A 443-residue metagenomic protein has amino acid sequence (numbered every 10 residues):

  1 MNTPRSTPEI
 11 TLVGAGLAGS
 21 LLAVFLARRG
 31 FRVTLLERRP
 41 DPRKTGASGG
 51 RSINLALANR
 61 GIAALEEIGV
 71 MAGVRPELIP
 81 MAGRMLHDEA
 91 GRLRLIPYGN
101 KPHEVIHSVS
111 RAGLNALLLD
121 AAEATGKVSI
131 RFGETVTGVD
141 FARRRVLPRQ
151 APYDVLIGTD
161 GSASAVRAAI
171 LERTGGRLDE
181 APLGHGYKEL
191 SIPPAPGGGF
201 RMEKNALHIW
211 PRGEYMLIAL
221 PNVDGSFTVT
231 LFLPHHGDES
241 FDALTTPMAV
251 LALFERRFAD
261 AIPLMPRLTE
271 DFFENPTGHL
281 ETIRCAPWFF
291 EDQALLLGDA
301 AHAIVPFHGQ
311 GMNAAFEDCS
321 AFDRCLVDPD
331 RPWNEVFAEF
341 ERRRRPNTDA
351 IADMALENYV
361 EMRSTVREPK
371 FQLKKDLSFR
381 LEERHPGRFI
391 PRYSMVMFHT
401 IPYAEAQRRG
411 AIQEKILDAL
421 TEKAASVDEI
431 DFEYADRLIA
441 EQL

Functional and structural regions predicted by a protein language model:
T3-P8, A58-S191, P247, E441-L443: Conserved N-terminal helical subregion
P4-A18: Beta1/beta-strand and adjacent pyrophosphate-binding region of the FAD-binding site in flavoprotein oxidoreductases
R5, R324-L443: C-terminal helical "tail/cap" subdomain of flavin- and related membrane-associated enzymes
A15-V24, R28, I157, L190 (+1 more regions): Conserved mid-domain beta->alpha element of the FAD-binding
A18, D41, A163: Conserved Rossmann-like nucleotide-cofactor binding loop
A27-G50: Glycine-rich FAD pyrophosphate-binding loop
P76-P80, S129, R256-F273, D330-E339 (+1 more regions): Acidic/histidine metal-binding catalytic segments
D120, E134-G138, A142-L280, R284-F290: Conserved FAD-binding catalytic core of PHBH/FMO-like flavoproteins
